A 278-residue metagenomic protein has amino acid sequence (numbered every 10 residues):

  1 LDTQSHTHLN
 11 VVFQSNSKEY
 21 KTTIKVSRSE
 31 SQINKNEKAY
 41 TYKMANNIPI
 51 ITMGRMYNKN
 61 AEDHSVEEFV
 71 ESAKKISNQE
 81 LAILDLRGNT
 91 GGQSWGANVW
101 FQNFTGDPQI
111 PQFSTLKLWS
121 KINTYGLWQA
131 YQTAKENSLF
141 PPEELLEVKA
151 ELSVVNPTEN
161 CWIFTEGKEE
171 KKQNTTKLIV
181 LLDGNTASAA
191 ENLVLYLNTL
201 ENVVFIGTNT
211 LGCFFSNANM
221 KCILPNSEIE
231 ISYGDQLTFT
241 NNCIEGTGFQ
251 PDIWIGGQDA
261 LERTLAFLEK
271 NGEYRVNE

Functional and structural regions predicted by a protein language model:
L1-A82, L86-L118, T124-Q132, K177 (+5 more regions): Flexible, low-complexity junctional segments that flank or bridge functional domains
S94-E262: Conserved acidic, small-residue-rich alpha-beta core segments centered on
